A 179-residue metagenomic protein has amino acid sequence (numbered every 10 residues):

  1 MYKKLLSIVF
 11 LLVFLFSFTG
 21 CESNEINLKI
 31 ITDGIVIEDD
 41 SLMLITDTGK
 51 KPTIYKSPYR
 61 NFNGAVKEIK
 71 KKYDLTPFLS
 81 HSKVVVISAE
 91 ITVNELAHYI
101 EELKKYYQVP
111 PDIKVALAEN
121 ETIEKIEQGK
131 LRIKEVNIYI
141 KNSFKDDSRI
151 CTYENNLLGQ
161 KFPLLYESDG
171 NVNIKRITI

Functional and structural regions predicted by a protein language model:
Y2-I179: Membrane-proximal alpha-helical signals and transmembrane carboxylates
